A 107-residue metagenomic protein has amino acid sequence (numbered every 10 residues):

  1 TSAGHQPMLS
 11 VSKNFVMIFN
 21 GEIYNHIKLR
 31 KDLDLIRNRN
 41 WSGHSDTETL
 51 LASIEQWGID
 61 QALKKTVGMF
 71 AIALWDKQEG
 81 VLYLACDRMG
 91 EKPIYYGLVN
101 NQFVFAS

Functional and structural regions predicted by a protein language model:
T1-S107: Cysteine-centered catalytic environments shared across enzyme families
